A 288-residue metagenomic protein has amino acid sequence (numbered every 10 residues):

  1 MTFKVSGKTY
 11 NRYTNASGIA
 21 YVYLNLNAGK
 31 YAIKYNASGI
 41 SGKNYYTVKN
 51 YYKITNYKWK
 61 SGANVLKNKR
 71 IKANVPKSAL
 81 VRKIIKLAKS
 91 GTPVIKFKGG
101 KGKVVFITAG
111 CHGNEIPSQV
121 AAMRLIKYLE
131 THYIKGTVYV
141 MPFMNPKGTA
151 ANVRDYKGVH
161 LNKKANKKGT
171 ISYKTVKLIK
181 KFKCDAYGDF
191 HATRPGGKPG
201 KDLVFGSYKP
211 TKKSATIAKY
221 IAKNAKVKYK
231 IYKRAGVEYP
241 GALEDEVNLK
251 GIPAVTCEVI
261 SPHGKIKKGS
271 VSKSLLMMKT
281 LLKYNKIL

Functional and structural regions predicted by a protein language model:
T2-N11: Short amphipathic beta-strand segments in non-cytosolic proteins
T14-V22: Glycine-centered loop-to-beta-strand initiation motif
N27-V48: Enriched for extracellular/lumenal, surface-exposed ectodomains of secreted and cell-surface proteins
K49-K53: Extracellular interdomain linker/stem segments of modular secreted and single-pass surface proteins
I54-K89: Short glycine- and acidic-rich boundary segments immediately preceding or forming the N-terminal edge of structured
K89-K96: A short loop-to-beta-strand scaffold at the N-terminal edge of the catalytic core in hydrolase folds
K101-C111, I116-G236, E244-I252, V259-I260 (+1 more regions): Active-site/substrate-binding loop(s) of hydrolase catalytic cores
H263-L288: His/Asp/Glu-rich mid-to-C-terminal helical/loop segments that flank catalytic regions of hydrolases
